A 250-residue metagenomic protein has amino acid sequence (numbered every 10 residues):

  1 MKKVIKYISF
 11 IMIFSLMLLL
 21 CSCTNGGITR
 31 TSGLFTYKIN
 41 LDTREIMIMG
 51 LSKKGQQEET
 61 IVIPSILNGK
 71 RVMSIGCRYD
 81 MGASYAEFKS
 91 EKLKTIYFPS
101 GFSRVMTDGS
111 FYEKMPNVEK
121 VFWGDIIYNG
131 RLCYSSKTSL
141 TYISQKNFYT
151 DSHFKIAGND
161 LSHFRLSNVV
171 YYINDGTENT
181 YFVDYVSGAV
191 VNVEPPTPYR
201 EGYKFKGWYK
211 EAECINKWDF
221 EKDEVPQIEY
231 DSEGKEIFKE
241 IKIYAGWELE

Functional and structural regions predicted by a protein language model:
M1-M12: Bacterial N-terminal signal peptides that target proteins for export
L19-S22: C-terminal motif of bacterial Sec signal peptides marking the signal peptidase cleavage site
T24-G26: Bacterial signal peptide processing site
L34, K38-T43, Q56-M73, A86-R104 (+5 more regions): Structural signature of tandem-repeat unit edges
L51-K54, Y79-F88, V193-G202: Acidic, Ser/Thr
I61, I156-E250: Secondary-structure capping and domain/repeat boundary segments
G109-S110: Consensus positions within tandem repeat domains that build extended binding/scaffold surfaces
